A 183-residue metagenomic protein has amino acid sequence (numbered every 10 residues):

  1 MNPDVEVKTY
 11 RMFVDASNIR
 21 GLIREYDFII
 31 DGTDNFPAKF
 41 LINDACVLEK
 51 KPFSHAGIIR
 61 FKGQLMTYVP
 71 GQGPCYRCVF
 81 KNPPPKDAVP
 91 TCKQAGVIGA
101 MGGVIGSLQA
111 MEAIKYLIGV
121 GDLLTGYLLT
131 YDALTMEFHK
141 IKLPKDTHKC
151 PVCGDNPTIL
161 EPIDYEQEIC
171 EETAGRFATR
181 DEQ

Functional and structural regions predicted by a protein language model:
M1-Q183: Adenine nucleotide-associated cytosolic modules
